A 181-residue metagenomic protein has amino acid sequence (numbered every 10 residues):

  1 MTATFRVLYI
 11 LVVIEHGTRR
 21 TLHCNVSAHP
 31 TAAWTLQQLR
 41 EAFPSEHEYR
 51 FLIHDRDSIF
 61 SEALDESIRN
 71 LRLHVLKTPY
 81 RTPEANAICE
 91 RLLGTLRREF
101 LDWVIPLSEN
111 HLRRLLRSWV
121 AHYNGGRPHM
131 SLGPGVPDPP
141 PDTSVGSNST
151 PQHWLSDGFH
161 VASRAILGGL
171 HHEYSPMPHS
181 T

Functional and structural regions predicted by a protein language model:
M1-T181: Charged DNA-binding/catalytic regions of mobile-element recombinases
